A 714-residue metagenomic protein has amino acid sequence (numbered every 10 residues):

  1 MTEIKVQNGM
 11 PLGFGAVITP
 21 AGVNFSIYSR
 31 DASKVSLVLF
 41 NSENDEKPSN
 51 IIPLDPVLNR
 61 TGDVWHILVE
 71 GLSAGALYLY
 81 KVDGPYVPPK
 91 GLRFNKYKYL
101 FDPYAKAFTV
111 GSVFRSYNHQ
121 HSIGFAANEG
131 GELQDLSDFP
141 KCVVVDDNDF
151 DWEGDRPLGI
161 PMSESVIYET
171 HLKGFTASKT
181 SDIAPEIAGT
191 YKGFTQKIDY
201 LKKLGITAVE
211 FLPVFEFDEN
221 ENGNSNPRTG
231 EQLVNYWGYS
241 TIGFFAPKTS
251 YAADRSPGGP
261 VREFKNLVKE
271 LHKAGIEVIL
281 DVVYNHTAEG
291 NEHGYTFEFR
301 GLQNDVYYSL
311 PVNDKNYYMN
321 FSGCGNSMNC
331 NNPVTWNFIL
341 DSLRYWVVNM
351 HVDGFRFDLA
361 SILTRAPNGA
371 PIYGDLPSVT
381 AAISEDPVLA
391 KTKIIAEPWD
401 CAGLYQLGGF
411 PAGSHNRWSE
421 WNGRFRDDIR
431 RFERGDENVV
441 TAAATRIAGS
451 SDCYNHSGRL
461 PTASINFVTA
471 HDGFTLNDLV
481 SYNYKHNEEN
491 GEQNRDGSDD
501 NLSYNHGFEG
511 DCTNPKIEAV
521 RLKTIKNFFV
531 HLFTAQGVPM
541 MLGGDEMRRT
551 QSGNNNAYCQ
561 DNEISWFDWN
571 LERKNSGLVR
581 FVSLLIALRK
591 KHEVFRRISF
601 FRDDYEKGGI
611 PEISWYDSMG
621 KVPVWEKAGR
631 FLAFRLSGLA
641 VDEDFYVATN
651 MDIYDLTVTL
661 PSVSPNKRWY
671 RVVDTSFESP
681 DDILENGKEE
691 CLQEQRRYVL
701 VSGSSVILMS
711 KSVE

Functional and structural regions predicted by a protein language model:
M1-Y168, K173, L201, I517-K526 (+2 more regions): Carbohydrate-interacting/catalytic domains
I27, Y80, T170, L201 (+9 more regions): Conserved, mostly hydrophobic/aromatic
S29-D31, P56-L58, G71-S73, G84 (+19 more regions): Short, flexible loop/turn elements at secondary-structure junctions
I51-I52, K179-T195, Y482-N487, P680-E694: Short, polar loop/linker segments at the starts of domains and inter-domain junctions
V166-Y168, V209, V278-L280, F355 (+2 more regions): Hydrophobic faces of well-ordered beta-strands that scaffold small-molecule active sites in alpha/beta enzyme cores
H171-V352, L359-E385, L404, C453: Substrate-binding/active-site clefts of carbohydrate-active enzymes
G193-Q196, V209-E210, G259-N266, V278 (+12 more regions): Generic recognition of stable, solvent-exposed alpha-helical segments in well-folded globular domains
P367-G369, G374-G543, M547-R548, N556-Q560 (+5 more regions): Conserved alpha/beta catalytic core and glycan-binding cleft of carbohydrate-active enzymes
